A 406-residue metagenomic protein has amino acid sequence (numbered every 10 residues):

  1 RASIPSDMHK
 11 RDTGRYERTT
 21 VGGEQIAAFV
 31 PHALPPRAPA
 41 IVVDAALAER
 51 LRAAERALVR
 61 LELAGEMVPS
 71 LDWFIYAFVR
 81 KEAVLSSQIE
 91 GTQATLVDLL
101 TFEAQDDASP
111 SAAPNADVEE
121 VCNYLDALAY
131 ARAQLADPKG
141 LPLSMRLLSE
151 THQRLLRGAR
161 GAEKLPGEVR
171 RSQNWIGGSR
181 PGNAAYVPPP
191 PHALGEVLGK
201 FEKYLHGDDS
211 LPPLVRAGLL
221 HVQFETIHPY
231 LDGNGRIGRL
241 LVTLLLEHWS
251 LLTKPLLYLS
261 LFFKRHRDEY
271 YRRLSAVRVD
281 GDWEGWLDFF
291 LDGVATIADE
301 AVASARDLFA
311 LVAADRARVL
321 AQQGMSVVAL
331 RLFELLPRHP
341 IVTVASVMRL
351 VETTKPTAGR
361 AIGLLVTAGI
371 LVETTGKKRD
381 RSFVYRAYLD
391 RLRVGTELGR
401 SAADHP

Functional and structural regions predicted by a protein language model:
R1-P406: FIC/Doc superfamily catalytic core
